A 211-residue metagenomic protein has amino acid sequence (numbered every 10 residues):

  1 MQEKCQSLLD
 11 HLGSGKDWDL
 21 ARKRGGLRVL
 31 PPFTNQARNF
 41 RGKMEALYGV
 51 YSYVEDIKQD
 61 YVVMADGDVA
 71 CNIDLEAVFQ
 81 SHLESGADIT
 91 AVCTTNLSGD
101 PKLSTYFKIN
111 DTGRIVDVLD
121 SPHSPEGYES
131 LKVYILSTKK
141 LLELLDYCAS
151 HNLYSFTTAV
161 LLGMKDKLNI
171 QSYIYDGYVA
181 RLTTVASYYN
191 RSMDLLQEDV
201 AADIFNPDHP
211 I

Functional and structural regions predicted by a protein language model:
M1-D66, L75-A77: Conserved N-terminal catalytic core of the sugar/cofactor nucleotidyltransferase
K4-C5, C71-N72, R181: Alpha-helix N-cap/loop-to-helix initiation residues
S7, E143, N190: Phosphate- and divalent-cation-binding pockets in alpha/beta enzyme and binding domains that engage nucleotide-derived
T34-N39, S98, V179-A180: A short acidic, often aromatic-flanked loop/helix-cap motif at beta-alpha or helix-coil junctions that lines enzyme
N72-E143: Conserved core of the sugar-phosphate nucleotidyltransferase
K139, Y147-I211: Left-handed beta-helix
